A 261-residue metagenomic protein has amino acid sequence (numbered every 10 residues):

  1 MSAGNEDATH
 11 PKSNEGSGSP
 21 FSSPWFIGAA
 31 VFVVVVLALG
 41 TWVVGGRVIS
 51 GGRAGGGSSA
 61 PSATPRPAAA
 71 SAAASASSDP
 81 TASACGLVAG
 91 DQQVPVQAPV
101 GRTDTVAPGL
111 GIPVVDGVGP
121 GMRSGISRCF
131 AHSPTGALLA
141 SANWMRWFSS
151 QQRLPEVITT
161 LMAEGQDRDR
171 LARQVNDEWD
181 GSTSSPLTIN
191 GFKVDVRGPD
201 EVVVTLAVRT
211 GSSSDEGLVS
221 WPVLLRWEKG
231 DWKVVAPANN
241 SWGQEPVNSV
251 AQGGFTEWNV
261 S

Functional and structural regions predicted by a protein language model:
M1-P24: Terminal targeting segments of Actinobacterial cell-envelope proteins
F26-V34: Hydrophobic H-region at the start of alpha-helical membrane spans
V34-V36, T41-H132: Juxtamembrane and targeting peptides
V43, P80, A236-S261: Low-complexity, intrinsically disordered terminal/linker segments enriched in charged and Gly/Pro repeats
G86-V88, A98-D116, S220-V250: Short beta-strand edge/turn micro-motifs at domain boundaries
T105-N176: Core segments of small alpha/beta cavity-forming domains
N143, Q152-L161, P199-P237: Extracytosolic low-complexity repeat regions of secreted or lipid-anchored proteins
D177-S214: Surface-exposed, charged secondary-structure patches
